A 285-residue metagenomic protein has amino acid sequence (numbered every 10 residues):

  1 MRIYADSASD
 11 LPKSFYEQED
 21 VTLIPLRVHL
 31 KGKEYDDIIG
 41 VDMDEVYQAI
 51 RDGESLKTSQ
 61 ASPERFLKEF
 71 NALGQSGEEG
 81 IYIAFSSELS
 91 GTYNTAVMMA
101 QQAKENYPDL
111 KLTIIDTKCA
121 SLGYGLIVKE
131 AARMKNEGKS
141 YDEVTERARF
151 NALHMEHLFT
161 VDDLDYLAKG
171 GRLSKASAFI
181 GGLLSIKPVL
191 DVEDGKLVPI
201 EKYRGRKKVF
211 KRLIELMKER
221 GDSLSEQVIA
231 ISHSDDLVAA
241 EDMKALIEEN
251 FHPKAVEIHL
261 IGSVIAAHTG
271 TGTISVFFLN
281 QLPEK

Functional and structural regions predicted by a protein language model:
R2, S9-T22, R27, L89-T92 (+4 more regions): Mixed-charge interfacial surface used for oligomerization/domain docking and macromolecular partner engagement
R2-A61, R65: N-terminal glycine-rich anion-binding loop in soluble enzyme alpha/beta folds
D42-V46, Q75, Q102: A short glycine/small-residue-enriched secondary-structure motif
D52-L89, N94-M98, T145: Glycine-rich phosphate- or other oxyanion-binding loops that anchor nucleotides, phosphorylated ligands
A84, T113-I114: A glycine-rich beta-strand to alpha-helix segment that forms a phosphate/ribose-binding loop at ligand/cofactor sites
